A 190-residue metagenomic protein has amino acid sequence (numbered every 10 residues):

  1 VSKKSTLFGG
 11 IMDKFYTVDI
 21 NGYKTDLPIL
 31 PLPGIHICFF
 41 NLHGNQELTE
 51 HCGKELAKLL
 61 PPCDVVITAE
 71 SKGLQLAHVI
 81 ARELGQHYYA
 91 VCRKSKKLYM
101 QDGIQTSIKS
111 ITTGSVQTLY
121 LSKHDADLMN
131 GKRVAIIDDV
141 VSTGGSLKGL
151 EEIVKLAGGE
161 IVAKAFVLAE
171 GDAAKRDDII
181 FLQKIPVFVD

Functional and structural regions predicted by a protein language model:
K3-S5: Polybasic, lysine-rich low-complexity intrinsically disordered segments
L7-C63: Active-site-facing substrate-recognition patch
L7-I11, F15, K148-D190: PRPP-dependent phosphoribosyltransferase catalytic core
C63-E70: Short glycine-rich phosphate-binding loop at a beta-alpha junction
E70-L76, T143: Gly/Ser/Thr-rich loops at beta-strand to alpha-helix junctions that form or flank small-molecule/cofactor-binding
L76-L84, E151: Short Gly/Thr/Asp-enriched flexible loops that form oxyanion-binding sites at enzyme active sites
L84, T106-I111, I180-Q183: Short, hinge-like loop/turn segments at secondary-structure boundaries
Y88-V134: Short, glycine/charge-rich flexible loops or terminal/linker lids adjacent to PRPP-binding catalytic cores
